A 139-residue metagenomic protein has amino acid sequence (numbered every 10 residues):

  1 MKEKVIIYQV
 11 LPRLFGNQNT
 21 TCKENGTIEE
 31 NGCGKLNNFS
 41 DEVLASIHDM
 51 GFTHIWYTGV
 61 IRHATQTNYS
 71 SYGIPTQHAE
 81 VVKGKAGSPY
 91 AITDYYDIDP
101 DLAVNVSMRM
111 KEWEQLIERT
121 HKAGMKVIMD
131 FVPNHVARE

Functional and structural regions predicted by a protein language model:
M1-K126, N134-R138: N-terminal structural segment of carbohydrate-active enzymes
